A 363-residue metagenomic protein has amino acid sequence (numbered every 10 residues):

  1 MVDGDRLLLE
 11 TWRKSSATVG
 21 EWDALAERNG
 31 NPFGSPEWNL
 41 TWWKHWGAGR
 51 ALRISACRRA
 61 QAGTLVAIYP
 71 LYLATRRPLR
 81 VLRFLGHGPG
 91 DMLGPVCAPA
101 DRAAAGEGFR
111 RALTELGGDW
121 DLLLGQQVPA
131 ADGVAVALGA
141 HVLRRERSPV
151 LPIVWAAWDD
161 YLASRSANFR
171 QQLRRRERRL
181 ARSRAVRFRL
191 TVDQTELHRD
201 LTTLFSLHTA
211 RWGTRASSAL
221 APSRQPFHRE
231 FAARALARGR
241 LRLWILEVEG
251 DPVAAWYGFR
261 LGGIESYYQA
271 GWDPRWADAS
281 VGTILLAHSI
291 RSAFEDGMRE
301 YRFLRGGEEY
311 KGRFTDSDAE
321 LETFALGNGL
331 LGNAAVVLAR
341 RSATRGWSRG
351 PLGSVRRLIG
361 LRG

Functional and structural regions predicted by a protein language model:
V2-R6, V134-D160, S164, M298-L358 (+1 more regions): Active-site/acyl-donor-binding loops of N-acyltransferases
D5-L82, Q127-S148, A156, A163-D278: A conserved beta-strand-loop-helix scaffold within acyl/acetyltransferase catalytic domains
A48, F227-R234, A293, A319-E320 (+2 more regions): Alpha-helix boundary/capping detector
L52-I54, I68, L73-R145, R260-A319 (+1 more regions): Acyl-donor binding region in acyl/amide transferases
P89, A98-A103, V154-A156, R178-S183 (+7 more regions): Short C-terminal domain-edge/linker segments immediately following a structured domain
G94-A100, Y161, R189-T191: Acyl-group handling in specialized metabolite and lipid biosynthesis
E115-G117, F169-R175, S292, F303 (+1 more regions): A general structural signal for short secondary-structure boundary/capping elements
